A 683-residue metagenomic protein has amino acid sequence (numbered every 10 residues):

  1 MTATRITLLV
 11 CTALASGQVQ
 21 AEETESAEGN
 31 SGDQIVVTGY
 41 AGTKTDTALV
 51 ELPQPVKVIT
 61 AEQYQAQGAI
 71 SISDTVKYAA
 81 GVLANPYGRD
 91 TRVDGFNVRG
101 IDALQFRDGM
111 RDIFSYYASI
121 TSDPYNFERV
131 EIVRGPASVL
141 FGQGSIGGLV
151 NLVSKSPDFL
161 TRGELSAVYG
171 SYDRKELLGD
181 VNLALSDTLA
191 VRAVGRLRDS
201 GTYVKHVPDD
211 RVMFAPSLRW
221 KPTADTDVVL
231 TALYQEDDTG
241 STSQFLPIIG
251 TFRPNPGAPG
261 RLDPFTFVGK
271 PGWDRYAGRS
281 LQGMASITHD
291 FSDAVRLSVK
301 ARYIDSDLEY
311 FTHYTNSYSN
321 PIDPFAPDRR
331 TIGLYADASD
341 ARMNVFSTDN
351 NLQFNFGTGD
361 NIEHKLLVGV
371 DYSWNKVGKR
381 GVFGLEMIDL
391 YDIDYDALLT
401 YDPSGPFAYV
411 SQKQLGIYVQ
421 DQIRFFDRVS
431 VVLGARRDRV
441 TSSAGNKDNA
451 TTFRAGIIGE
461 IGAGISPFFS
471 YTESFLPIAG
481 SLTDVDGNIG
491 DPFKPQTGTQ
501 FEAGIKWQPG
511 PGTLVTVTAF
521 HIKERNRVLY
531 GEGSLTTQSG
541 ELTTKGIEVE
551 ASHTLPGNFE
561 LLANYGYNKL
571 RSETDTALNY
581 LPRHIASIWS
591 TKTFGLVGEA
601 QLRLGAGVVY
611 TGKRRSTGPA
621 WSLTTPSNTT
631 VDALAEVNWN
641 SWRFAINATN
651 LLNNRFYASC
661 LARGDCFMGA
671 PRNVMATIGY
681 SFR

Functional and structural regions predicted by a protein language model:
A13, S26-L160, A503: Acidic, small-polar-rich N-terminal luminal/periplasmic segments of exported/outer-membrane proteins
T24, S31, D427-R428, H521-K523 (+3 more regions): Gram-negative outer-membrane beta-barrel transporters
Y125-E128, V139-F214, P222-T226, L281 (+2 more regions): Outer-membrane beta-barrel translocator/receptor signature
R198, T202, A215-K221, D225-T288 (+2 more regions): Acidic/polar loop-and-plug regions of large Gram-negative outer-membrane beta-barrel proteins
R219-T223, M343, E363-L367, D371-S373 (+3 more regions): Structural signature of Gram-negative outer-membrane beta-barrels, strongest in the C-terminal barrel of TonB-dependent
G283-D305, L334-G445: Face-selective signature of the C-terminal outer-membrane beta-barrel domain
S286-R302, S306-T312, E460, P467 (+2 more regions): Membrane-embedded beta-barrel scaffold of Gram-negative outer-membrane proteins
P556, V609-T617, E636-R683: C-terminal beta-signal and adjacent terminal beta-strands/loops of Gram-negative outer-membrane beta-barrel proteins
